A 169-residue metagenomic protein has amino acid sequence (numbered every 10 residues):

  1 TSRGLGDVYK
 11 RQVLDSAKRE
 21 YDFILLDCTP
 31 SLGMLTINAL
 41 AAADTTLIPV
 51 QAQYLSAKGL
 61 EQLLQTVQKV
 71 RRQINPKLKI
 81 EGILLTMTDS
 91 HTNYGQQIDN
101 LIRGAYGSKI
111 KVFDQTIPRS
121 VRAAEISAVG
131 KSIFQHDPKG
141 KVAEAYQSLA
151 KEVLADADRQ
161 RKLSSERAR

Functional and structural regions predicted by a protein language model:
T1, S56-G59, V142: Short, conserved glycine- and acidic-residue-centered signature motifs in active-site or ligand-binding loops
T1-Y9: Single conserved hydrophobic/aromatic residue that forms the stacking wall/gate of nucleotide- or nucleobase-binding
Y9, Q62, A145: Charged catalytic carboxylate motif
D15-P118: Conserved catalytic-core segment of NTP-binding enzymes
R119-E125: Short, glycine-rich, amphipathic interfacial segments at transmembrane boundaries or analogous
S127-E144: C-terminal boundary of histidine-terminating zinc-finger modules
S148-Q160: C-terminal alpha-helix
R167-R169: Non-Sec secretion/translocation targeting segments of pathogen effectors
